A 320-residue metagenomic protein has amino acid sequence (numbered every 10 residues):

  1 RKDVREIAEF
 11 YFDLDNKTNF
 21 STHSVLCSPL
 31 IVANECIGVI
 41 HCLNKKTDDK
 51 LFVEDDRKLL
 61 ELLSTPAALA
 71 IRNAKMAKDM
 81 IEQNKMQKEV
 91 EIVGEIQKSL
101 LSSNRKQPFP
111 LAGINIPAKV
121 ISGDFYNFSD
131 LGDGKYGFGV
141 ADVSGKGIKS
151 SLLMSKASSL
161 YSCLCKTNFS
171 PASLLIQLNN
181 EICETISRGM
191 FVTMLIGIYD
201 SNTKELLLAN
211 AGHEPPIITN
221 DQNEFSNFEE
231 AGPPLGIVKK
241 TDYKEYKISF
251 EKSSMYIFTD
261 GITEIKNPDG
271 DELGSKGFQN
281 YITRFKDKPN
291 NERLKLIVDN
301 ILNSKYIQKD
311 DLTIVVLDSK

Functional and structural regions predicted by a protein language model:
R1-S24, K45-K46: Signal-transducing coupling segments at domain and membrane junctions
H23-V32, G38: A short, aliphatic-rich beta-strand micro-motif
L30-A33, K45-T47, V143, Y199: Sensor-regulatory modules in signal-transduction proteins
V32, K50-R72, S155-S159, E251: Amphipathic alpha-helical "output/dimerization" segments
I37, L43-L63, K146, E264-L273 (+1 more regions): Regulatory loop-to-helix N-cap segments in sensory/regulatory domains that couple ligand/signal detection
D55, L69-K88: Short alpha-helical interdomain "coupling" segment at the junction between an upstream regulatory sensor module
I81-Y256, N303-K320: … and, occasionally, acidic/histidine-rich disordered N-termini of signaling adaptors
L195, F250-S254, I262-K320: C-terminal catalytic subdomain
